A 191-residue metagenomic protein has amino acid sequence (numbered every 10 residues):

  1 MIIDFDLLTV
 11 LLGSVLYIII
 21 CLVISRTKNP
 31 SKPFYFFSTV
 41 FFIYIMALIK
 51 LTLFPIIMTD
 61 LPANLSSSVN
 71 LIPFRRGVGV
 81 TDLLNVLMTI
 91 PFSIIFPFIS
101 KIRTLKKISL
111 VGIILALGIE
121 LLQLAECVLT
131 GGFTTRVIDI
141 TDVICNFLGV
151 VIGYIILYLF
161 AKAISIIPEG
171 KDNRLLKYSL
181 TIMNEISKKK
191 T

Functional and structural regions predicted by a protein language model:
M1-T135, V151-T191: Bulky hydrophobic segments
T135-L148: Individual transmembrane alpha-helices with interfacial aromatic-anchor signatures
